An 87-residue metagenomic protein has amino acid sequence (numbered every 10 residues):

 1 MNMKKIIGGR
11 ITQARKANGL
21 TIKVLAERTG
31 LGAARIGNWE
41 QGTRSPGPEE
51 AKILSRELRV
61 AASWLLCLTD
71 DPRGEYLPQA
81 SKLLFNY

Functional and structural regions predicted by a protein language model:
M1-A17: A short, Lys/Arg-rich alpha-helix, primarily the initiator
R10, T21, G47-E50, A61: Residues that mark the N-terminal boundary/hinge immediately upstream of a DNA-recognition element
R15, A26, S55: The alpha-helix within a helix-turn-helix
K23, T43-R56, P72: Short, basic-rich loop-to-helix N-cap that marks the start of a DNA-contacting helix
V24, R35, W64: Residues in the helix-turn-helix
G30, E49-W64: DNA major-groove recognition helix of helix-turn-helix/homeodomain DNA-binding modules
G30-P46, C67-L68: Recognition helix of helix-turn-helix/homeodomain-like DNA-binding domains that insert into the DNA major groove
L66-Y87: Short, charged recognition helix plus adjacent turn of helix-turn-helix-like nucleic-acid-binding domains
